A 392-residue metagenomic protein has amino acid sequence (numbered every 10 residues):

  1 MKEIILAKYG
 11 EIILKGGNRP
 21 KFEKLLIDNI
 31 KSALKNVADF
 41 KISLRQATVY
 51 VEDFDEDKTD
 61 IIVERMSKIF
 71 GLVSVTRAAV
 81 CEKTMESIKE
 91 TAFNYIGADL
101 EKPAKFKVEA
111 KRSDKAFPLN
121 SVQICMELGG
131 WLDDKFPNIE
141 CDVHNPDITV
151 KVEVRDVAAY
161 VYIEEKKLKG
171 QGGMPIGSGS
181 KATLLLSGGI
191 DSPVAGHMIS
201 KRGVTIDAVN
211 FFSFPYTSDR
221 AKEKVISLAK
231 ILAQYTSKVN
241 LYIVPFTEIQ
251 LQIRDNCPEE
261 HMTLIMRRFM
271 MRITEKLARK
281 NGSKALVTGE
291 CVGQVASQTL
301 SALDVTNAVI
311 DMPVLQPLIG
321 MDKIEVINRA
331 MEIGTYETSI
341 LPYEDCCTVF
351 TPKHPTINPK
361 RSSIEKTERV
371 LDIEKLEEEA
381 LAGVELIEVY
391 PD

Functional and structural regions predicted by a protein language model:
M1-T183, P193-V239, A308, T356 (+3 more regions): RNA-binding accessory domains that recognize and position tRNA/RNA substrates
I4, K238, S283, E344-C346 (+1 more regions): Active-site lining segments that contact anionic ligands and/or coordinate catalytic metals
G130-L132, K169-G179, F246, Q250-L251 (+2 more regions): Active-site adenylate/phosphate-handling loop in enzymes that bind or generate adenylated species
L184, A208-N210, I243, T288 (+1 more regions): Structural beta-sheet core signal
G189: Conserved G/P- and acidic residue-centered "switch" motifs that form tight phosphate/ATP-binding loops in soluble
A229-D255, Y343-D345: A conserved beta-strand->alpha-helix junction
E337, L341-D392: The feature marks non-catalytic terminal segments
